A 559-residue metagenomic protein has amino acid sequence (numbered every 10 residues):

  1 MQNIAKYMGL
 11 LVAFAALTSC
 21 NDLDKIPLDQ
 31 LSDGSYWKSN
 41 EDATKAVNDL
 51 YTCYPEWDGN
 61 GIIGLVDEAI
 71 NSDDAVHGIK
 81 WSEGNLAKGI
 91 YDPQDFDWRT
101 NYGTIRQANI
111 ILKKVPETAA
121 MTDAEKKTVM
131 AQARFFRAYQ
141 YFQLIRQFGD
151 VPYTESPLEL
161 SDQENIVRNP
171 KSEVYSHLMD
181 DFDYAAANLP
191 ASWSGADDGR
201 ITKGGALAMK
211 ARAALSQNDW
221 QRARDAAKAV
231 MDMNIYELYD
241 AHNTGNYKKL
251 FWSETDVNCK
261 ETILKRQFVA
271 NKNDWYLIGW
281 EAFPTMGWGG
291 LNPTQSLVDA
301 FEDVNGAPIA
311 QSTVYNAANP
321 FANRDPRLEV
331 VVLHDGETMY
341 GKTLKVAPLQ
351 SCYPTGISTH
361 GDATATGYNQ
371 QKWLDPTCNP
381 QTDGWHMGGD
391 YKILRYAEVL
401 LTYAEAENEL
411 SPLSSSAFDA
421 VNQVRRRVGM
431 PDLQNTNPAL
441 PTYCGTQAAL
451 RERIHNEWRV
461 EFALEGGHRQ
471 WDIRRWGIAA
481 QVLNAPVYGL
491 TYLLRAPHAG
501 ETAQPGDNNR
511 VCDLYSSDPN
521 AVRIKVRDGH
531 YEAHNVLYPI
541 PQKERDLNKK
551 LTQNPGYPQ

Functional and structural regions predicted by a protein language model:
M1-T18: Sec-dependent bacterial lipoprotein signal peptides
C20, N101-T104, H177-M179, Y247-A307 (+4 more regions): Long, intrinsically disordered, low-complexity segments
N21-I79, Y175, M179, D183-Y184 (+2 more regions): An aromatic- and glycine-enriched ligand-binding surface/loop that stacks and positions planar moieties
S39-E56, H77-F148, Q163-S176, F182-G195 (+4 more regions): Conserved, well-structured interaction surfaces
A87, E261, Y315-Y396, G556-Q559: Flexible, polar/acidic helix-loop-strand segments at domain edges
W220, L413-S414: TPR-repeat structural position
